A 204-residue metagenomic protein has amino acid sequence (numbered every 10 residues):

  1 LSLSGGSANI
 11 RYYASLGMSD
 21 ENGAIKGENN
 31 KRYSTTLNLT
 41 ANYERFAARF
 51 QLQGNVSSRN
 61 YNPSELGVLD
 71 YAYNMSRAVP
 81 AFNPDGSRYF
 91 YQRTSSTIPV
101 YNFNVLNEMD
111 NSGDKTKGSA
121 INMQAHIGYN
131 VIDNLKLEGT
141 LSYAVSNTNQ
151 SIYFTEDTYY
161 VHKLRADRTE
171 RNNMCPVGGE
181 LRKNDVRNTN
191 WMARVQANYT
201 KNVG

Functional and structural regions predicted by a protein language model:
L1, G23-N122, T140, A144-G204: Surface-exposed loop/interface segments of Gram-negative outer-membrane beta-barrel transport/assembly proteins
S2, R11-S15, A47-Q51, H126 (+2 more regions): Membrane-spanning beta-strand positions in outer-membrane beta-barrel proteins
G6-N9, N42-R45, Y129-D133, K201-V203: Outer-membrane beta-barrel strand-turn architecture
N9-R11, S15-L16, S34-N38: Transmembrane beta-barrel domains of bacterial outer-membrane proteins
L16-N22: Transmembrane beta-strand segments that form the barrel wall of outer-membrane beta-barrel proteins
